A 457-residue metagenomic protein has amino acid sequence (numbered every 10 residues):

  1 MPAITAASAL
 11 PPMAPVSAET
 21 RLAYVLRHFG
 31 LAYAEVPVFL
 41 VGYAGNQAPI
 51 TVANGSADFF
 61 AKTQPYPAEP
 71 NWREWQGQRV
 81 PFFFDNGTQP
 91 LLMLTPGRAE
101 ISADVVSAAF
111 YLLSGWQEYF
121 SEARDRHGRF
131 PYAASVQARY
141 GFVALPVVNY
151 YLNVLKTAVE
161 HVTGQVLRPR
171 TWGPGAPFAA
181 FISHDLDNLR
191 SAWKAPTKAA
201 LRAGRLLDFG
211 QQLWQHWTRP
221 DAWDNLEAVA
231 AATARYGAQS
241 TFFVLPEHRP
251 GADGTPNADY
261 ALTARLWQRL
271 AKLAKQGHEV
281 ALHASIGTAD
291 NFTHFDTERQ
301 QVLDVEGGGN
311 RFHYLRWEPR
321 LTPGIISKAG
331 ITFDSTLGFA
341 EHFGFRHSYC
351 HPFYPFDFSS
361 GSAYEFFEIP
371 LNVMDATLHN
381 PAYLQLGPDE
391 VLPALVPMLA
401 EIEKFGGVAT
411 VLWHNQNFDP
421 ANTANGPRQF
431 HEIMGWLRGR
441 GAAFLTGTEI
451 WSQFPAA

Functional and structural regions predicted by a protein language model:
M1-Y260, H351, F358-A457: Terminal accessory/targeting
L22, L26, I286-E365, V411 (+1 more regions): Catalytic domains of cell-wall/extracellular-matrix polysaccharide-remodeling enzymes, centered on de-N-acetylation
N188-A192, D224-L321, F343, N415: Metal-dependent polysaccharide deacetylase catalytic core of the NodB/CE4 family, i.e., the active-site-bearing domain
A199-R202, L270-V280, N310-E318, D334-R346 (+2 more regions): Short, surface-exposed, charge-dense and proline/glycine-enriched linear segments
G277-A289, H294-T297, Q301-V302, F312-G330 (+3 more regions): Electropositive, surface-exposed helix/loop patches at the edges of structured domains that serve as adaptable
